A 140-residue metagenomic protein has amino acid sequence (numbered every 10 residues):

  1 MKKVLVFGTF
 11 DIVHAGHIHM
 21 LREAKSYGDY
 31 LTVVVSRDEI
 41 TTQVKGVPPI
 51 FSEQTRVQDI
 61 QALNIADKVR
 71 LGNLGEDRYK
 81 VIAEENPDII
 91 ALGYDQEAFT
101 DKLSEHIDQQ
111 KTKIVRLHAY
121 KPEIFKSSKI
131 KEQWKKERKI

Functional and structural regions predicted by a protein language model:
M1-I140: Nucleotidyltransferase catalytic core that binds NTPs
